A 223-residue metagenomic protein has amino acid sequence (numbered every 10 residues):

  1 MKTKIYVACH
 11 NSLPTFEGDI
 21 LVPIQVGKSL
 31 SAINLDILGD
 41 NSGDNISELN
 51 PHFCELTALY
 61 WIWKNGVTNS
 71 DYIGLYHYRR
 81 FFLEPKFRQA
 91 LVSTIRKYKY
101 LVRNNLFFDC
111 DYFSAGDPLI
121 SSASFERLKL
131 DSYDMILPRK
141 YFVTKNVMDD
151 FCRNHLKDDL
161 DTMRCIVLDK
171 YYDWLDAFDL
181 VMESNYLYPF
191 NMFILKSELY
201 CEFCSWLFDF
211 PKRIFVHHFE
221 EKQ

Functional and structural regions predicted by a protein language model:
M1-Q223: ER/Golgi luminal nucleotide-sugar-dependent glycosyltransferases, focusing on the catalytic module
